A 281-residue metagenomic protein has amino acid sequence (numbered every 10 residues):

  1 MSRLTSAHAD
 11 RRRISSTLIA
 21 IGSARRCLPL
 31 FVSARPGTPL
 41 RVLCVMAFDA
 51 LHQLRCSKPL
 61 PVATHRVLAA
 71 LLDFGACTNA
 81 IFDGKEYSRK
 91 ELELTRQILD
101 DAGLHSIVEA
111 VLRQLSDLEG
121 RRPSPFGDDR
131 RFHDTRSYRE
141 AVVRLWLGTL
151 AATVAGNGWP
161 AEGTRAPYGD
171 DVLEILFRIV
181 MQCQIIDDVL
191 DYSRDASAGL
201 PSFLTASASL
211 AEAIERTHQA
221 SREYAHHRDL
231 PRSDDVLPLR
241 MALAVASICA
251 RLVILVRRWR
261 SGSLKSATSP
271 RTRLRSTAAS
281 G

Functional and structural regions predicted by a protein language model:
M1-D73, C77-I81, V108-D117, R121-F132 (+1 more regions): Conserved N-terminal diphosphate/IPP-binding helix and adjacent helical/loop segment of trans-prenyltransferase domains
R12, K58-V62, E93, A166-D170 (+2 more regions): Generic alpha-helical secondary structure signal
L18, T95-G103, A220-P231: Hydrophobic, Leu/Ile/Phe/Ala-enriched alpha-helical segments that form helix-helix packing faces
A34-D49, T64-V67, G84-A196, I248-L252: All-alpha helical catalytic cores of prenyl diphosphate-utilizing isoprenoid enzymes
E86-R89, R194-S197, P201, V236 (+2 more regions): Structured alpha-helical bundle/scaffold domains in large eukaryotic membrane-trafficking regulators
S88-R89, E93, L204, D235-L243: Short, charged, amphipathic alpha-helical segments
G169-P231: Active-site/pore-lining binding-face segments in mid-to-C-terminal subdomains
T217-G281: Catalytic cores of phosphodiester-bond-cleaving enzymes
